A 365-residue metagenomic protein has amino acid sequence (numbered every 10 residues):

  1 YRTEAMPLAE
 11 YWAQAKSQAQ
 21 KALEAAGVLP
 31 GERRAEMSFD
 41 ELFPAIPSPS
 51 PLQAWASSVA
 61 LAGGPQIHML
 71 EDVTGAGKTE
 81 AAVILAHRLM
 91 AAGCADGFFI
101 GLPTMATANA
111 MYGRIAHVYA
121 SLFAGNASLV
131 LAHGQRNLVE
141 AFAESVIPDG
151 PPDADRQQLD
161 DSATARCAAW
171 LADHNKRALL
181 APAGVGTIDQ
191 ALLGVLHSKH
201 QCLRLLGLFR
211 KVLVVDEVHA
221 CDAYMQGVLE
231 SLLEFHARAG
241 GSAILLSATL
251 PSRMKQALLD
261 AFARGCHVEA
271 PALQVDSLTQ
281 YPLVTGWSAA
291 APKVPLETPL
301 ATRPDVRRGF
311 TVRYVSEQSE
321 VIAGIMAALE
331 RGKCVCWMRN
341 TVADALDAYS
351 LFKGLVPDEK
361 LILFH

Functional and structural regions predicted by a protein language model:
Y1-H365: N-terminal helicase ATP-binding lobe
